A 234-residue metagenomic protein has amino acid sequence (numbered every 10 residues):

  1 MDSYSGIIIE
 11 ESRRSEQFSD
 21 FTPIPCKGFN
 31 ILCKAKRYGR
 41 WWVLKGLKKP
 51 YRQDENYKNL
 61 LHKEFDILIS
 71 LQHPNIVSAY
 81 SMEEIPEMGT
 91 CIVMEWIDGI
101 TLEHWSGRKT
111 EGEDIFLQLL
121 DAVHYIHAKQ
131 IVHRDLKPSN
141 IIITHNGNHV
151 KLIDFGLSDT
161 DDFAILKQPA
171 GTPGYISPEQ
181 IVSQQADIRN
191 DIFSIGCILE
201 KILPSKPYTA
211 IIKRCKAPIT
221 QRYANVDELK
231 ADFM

Functional and structural regions predicted by a protein language model:
G28-K58: ATP-binding glycine-rich loop module of kinase domains
R52-S70: AlphaC helix of the eukaryotic protein kinase fold
S78-T90: Short beta-strand micro-motifs within the conserved protein kinase catalytic domain, predominantly in the N-lobe
E87-T101: Conserved short submotifs of the Hanks-type protein kinase catalytic core that shape the nucleotide-binding pocket
I115-F116: Activation segment signature within eukaryotic-like protein kinase domains
H127-I143: Catalytic-loop of the protein kinase fold
L166-E179: Conserved activation segment of eukaryotic-like protein kinases, specifically the C-terminal portion of the activation
A217-E228: A conserved short helix/loop substructure at the end of the activation segment of eukaryotic-like protein kinase domains
